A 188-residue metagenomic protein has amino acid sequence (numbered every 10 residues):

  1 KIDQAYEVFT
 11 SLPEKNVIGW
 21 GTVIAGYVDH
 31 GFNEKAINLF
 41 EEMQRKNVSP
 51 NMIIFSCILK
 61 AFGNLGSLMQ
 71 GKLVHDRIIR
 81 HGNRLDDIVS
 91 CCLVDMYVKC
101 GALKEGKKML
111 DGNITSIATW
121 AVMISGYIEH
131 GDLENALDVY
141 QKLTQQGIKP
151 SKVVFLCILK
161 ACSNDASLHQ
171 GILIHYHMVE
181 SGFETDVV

Functional and structural regions predicted by a protein language model:
D3-T10: Internal amphipathic alpha-helical repeat/solenoid segments
A5, N16-G21, A25, A36 (+13 more regions): Pentatricopeptide repeat
T10, V17, E41, V48 (+6 more regions): Helix-capping and short linker residues that terminate individual alpha-solenoid repeat units
P13, I24-G31: A detector of tandem-repeat and repeat-rich interaction/domain scaffolds
